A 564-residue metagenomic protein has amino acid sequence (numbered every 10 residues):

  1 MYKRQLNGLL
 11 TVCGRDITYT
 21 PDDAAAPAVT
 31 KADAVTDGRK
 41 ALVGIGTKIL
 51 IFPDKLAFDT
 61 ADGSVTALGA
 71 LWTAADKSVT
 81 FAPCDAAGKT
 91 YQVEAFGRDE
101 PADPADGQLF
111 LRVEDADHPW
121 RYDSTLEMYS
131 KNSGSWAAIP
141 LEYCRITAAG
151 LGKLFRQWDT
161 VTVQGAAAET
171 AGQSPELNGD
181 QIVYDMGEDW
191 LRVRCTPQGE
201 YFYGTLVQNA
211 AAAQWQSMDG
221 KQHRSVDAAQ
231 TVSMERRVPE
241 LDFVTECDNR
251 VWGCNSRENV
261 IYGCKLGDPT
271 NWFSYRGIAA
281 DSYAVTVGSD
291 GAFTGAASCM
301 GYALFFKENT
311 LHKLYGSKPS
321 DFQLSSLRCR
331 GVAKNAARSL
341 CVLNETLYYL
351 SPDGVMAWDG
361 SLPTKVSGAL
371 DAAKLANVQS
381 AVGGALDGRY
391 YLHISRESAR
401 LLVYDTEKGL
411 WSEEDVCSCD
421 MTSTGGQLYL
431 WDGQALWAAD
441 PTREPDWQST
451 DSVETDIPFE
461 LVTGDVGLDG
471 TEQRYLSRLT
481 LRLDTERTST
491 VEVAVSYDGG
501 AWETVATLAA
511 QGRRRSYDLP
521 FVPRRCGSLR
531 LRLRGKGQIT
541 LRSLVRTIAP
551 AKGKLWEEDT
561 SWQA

Functional and structural regions predicted by a protein language model:
M1-L6, V332-N335, V342-T346, D353 (+1 more regions): Beta-sheet repeat architectures centered on beta-propellers
L6, G14-G46: Blade-loop segments of beta-propeller domains
L9-T11, T47-I51, P101-M128, W158-Q164 (+7 more regions): Short hydrophobic/aromatic-rich beta-strand motifs
Y19, L56-L71, Q108-P140, T170 (+4 more regions): Short, surface-exposed terminal/edge motifs of secreted or surface/virion proteins that either
T30-D37, K77-D115, S135-E142, V232-S233 (+1 more regions): Extracellular/surface-exposed low-complexity repeats and stalk/linker segments enriched in Gly/Pro and small polar
R39-A82: Hydrophobic or amphipathic alpha-helical targeting/insertion segments
G69, T125-Q157, Q164-V238: Small/polar beta-strand repeat architecture
E235-V382, W411: Beta-propeller and closely related beta-pinwheel folds
